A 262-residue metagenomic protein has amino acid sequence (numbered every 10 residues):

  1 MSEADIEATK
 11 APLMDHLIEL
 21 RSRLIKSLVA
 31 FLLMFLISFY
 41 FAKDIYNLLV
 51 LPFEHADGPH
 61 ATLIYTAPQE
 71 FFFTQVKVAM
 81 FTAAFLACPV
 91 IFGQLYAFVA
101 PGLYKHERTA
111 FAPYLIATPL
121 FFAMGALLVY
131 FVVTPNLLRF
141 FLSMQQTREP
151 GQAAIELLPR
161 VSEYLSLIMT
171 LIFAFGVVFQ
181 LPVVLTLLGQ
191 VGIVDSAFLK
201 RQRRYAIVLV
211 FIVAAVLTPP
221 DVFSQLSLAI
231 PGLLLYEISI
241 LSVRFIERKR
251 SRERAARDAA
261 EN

Functional and structural regions predicted by a protein language model:
M1-N262: Membrane topogenic/interface segments and analogous intrinsically disordered interaction regions
